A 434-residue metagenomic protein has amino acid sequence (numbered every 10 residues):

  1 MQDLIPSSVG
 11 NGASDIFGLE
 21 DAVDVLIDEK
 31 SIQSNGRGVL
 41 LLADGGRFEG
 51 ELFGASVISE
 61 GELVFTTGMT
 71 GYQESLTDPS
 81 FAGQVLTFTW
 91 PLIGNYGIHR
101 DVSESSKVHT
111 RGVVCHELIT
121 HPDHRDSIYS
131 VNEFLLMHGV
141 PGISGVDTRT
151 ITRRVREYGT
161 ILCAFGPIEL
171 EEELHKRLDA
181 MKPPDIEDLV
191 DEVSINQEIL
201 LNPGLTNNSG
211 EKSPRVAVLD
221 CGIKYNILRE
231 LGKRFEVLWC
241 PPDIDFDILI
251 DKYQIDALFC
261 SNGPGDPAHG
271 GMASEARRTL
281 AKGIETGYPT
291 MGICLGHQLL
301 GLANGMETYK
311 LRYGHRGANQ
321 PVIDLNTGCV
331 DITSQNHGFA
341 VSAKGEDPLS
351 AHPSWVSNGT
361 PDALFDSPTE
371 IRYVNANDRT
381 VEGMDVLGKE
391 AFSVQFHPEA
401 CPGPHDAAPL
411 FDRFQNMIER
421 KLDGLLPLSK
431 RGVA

Functional and structural regions predicted by a protein language model:
Q2-I248, E275, I284, E399-G403 (+1 more regions): RNA-binding accessory domains that recognize and position tRNA/RNA substrates
L19-Q33, K310-G314, G359-A363, R372: Short linear motifs in intrinsically disordered
P141, R215, P289-M291, E307 (+1 more regions): Proline-centered loop/turn at the N-terminus of a beta-strand
R215-D220, T333-S334, F392-F396: Active-site-proximal beta-strand elements of phosphoester/diester hydrolases
K252-K344, G403-I418: Cysteine-nucleophile active-site neighborhood
C329-G388, L426-L428, G432-A434: Catalytic beta-strand/loop cores that center a nucleophilic Ser/Cys/Thr and support acyl-enzyme chemistry
